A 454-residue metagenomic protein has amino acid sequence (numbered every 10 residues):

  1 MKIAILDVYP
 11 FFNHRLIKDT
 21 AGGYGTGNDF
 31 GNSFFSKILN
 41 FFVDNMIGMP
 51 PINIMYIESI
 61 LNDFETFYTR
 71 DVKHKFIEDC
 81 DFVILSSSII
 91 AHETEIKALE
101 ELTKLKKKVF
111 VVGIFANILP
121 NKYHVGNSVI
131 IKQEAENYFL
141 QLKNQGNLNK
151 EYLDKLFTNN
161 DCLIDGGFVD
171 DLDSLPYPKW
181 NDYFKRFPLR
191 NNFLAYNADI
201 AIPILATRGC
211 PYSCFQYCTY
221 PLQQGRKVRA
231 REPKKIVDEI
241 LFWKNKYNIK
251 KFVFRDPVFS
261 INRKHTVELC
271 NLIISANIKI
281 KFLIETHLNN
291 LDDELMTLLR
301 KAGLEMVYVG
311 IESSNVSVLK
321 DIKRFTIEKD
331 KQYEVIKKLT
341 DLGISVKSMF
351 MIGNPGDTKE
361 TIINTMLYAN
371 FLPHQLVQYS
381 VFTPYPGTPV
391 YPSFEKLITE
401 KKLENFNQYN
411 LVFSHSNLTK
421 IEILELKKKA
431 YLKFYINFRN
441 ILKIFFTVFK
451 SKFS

Functional and structural regions predicted by a protein language model:
K2-F64, R70-E239, K246-N248: Acidic, low-complexity intrinsically disordered segments
K2-I17, G25, F34-I38, E58 (+3 more regions): C-terminal accessory regions of radical SAM enzymes
I5, L85, V111, F254-D256 (+2 more regions): Conserved beta-strand positions
R70, F115, P257-I261, H287-L288 (+2 more regions): Short, solvent-exposed turn/loop segments enriched in Gly/Ser/Thr/Pro and often Arg
L85-S87, D256, T286, I352 (+1 more regions): Short glycine-centered, acidic/aromatic-flanked micro-motifs in structured strand/loop junctions that mark active-site
P120-V125, L295, G356-F371: Catalytic cores of alpha/beta
G126-V129, L148, F325-I327, T365-L367 (+1 more regions): Short, hinge-like loop/turn segments at secondary-structure boundaries
P178-K347, L367: Radical SAM [4Fe-4S] cluster-binding motif and immediate context
